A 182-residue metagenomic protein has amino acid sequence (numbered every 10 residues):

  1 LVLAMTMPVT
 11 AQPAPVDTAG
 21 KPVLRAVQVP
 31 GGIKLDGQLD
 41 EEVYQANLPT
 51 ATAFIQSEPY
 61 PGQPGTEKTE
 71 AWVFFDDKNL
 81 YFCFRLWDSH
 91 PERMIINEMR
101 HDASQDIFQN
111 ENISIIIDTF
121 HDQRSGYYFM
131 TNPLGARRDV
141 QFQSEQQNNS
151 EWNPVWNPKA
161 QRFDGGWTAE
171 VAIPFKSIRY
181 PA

Functional and structural regions predicted by a protein language model:
L1-P8: Bacterial N-terminal signal peptides
A11-A182: Structural preference for beta-rich elements and adjacent junctions enriched in aromatics
